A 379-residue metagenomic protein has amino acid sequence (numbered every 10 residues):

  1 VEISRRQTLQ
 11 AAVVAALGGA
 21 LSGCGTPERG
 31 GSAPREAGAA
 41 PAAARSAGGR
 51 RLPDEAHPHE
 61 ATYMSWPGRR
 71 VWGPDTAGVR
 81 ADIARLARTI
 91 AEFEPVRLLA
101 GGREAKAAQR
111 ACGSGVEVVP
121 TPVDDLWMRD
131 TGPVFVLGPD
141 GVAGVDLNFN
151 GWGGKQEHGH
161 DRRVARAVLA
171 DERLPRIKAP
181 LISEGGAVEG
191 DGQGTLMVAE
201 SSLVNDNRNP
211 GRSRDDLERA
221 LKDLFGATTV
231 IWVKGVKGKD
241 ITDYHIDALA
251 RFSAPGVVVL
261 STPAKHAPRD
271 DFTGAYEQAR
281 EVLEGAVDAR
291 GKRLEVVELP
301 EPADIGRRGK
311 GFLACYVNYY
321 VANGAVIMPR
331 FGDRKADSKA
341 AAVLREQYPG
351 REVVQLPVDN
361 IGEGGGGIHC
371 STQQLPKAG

Functional and structural regions predicted by a protein language model:
V1-A16: N-terminal secretory signal peptides and thylakoid transit peptides that target proteins across membranes
S4-R5, E28, P34, V96: Short, intrinsically disordered low-complexity segments
R5-L9, G25, R208: Generic low-polarity alpha-helical segments
V13-L17, L21, A87, E218: Short, well-ordered alpha-helical packing segments
L21-A39: C-terminal region of N-terminal signal peptides and the immediate post-cleavage residues of exported proteins
R35-G379: The feature marks the mature, well-folded catalytic cores of soluble enzymes
